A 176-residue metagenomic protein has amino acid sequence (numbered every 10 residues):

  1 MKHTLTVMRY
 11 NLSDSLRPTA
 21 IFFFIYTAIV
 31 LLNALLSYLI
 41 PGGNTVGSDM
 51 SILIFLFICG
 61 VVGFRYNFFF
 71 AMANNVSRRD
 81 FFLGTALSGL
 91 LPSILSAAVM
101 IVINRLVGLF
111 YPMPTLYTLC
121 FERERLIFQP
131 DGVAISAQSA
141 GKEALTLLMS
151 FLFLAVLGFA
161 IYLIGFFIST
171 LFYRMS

Functional and structural regions predicted by a protein language model:
K2-F69, R78-S176: Hydrophobic alpha-helical transmembrane segments of membrane proteins
